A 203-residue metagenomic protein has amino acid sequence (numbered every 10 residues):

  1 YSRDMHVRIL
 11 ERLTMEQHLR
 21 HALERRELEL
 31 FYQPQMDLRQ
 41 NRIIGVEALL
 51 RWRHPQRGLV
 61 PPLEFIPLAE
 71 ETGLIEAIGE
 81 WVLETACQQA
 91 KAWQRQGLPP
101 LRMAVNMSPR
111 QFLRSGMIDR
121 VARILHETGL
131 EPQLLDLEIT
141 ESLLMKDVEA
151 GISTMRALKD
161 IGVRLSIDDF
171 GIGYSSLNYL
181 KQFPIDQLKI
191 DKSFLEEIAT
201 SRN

Functional and structural regions predicted by a protein language model:
S2, I190, A199-N203: Short, intrinsically disordered, charge-balanced linker/junction segments flanking boundaries in proteins
S2-L10, L38-E47, T72-A150: Catalytic core of bacterial c-di-GMP phosphodiesterases, primarily the EAL and HD-GYP domains, capturing alpha-helical
S2-L68, N106, I167: Active-site core of bacterial EAL-family cyclic-dinucleotide phosphodiesterase domains
L23, Q94, K159: Conserved ATPase "switch" residues in P-loop NTPase domains
E29, P99, R164: Residue-level detector of anion-binding/catalytic polar loops
D119-I198: The catalytic core of metal-dependent phosphodiesterases that act on cyclic dinucleotides
